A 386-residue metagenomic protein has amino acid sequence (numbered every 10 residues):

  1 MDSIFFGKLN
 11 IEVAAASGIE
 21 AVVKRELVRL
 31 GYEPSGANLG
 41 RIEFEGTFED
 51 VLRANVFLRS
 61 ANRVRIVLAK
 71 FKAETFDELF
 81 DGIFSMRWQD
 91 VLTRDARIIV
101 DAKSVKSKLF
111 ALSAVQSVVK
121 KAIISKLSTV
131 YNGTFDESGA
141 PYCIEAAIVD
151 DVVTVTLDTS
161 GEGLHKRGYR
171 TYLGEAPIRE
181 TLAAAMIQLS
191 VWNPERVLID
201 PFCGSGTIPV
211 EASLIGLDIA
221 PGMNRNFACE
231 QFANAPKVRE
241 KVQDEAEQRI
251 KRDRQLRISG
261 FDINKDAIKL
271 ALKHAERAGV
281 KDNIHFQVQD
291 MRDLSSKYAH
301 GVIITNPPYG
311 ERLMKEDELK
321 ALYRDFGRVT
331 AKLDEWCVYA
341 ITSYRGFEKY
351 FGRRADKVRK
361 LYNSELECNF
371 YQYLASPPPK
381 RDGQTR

Functional and structural regions predicted by a protein language model:
D2-A140, R386: Non-catalytic nucleic-acid substrate-recognition regions in nucleic-acid-modifying enzymes
E49-V56, E162-H165, P379-R381: Short, charged/polar, Gly/Pro-enriched secondary-structure boundary elements
V105-K108, G163, P308-R312: A short, flexible beta-alpha/helix-coil linker loop
D136-D150: Glycine/charge-rich, flexible interdomain linkers and switch-proximal surface loops that mediate coupling
V155-L189: SAM-dependent Rossmann-like transferase core, predominantly class I methyltransferases with a strong bias toward
I178-S295, E311-R312, E316-E318: Conserved S-adenosyl-L-methionine
Q287-D293, K297-R386: C-terminal catalytic and target-recognition region of SAM-dependent MTase-like enzymes, primarily methyltransferases
